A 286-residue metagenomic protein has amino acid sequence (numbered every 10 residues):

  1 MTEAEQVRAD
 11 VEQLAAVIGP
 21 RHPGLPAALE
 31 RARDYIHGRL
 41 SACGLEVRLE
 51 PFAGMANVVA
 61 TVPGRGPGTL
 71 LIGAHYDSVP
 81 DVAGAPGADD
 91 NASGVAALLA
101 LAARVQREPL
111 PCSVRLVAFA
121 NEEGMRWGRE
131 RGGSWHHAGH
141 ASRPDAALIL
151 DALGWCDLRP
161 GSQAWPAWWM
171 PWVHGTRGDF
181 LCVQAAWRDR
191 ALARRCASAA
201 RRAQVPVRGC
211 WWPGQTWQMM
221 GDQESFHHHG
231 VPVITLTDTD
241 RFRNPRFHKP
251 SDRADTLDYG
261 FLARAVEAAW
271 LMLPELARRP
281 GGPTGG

Functional and structural regions predicted by a protein language model:
M1-T2, I18-A27, E46-L49, V82-N91 (+5 more regions): Second-shell loop/turn segments in exported
Q6-A9, Q13, A27, R31 (+12 more regions): Extracytoplasmic/secreted proteins, especially bacterial periplasmic and envelope-associated proteins
A9-R65, R208-G209: A non-catalytic alpha/beta surface segment that caps or lines the substrate-entry region of metallo-dependent hydrolase
A15-P20, H37, S41-E46, A102-L110 (+5 more regions): Sec-exported extracytoplasmic/periplasmic mature domains
E46, A53, G64-G66, Y76-P80 (+4 more regions): Solvent-exposed loop/turn segments at secondary-structure junctions within structured extracellular/periplasmic domains
L49, V59, T69-G73, R115-A118 (+2 more regions): Structural recognition of the beta-strand scaffold that forms the well-ordered cores of secreted hydrolase catalytic
P80-R194, Q215-Q218: Acidic/histidine-rich catalytic neighborhood of metal-dependent amide-processing enzymes
A146, L158-G286: Active-site-adjacent substrate-binding region of metalloamidase/peptidase-like peptide-processing proteins
